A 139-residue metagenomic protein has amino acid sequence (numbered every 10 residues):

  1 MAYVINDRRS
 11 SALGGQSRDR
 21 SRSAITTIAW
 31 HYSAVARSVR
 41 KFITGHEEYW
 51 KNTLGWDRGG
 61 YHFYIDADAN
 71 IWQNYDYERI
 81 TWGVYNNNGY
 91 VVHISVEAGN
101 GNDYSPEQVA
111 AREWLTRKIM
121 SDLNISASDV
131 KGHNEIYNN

Functional and structural regions predicted by a protein language model:
M1-S128: Active-site-adjacent loop/helix surface patches within enzyme catalytic domains that shape the substrate-binding cleft
D129-N139: Short, highly charged C-terminal tails/helix-capping segments
